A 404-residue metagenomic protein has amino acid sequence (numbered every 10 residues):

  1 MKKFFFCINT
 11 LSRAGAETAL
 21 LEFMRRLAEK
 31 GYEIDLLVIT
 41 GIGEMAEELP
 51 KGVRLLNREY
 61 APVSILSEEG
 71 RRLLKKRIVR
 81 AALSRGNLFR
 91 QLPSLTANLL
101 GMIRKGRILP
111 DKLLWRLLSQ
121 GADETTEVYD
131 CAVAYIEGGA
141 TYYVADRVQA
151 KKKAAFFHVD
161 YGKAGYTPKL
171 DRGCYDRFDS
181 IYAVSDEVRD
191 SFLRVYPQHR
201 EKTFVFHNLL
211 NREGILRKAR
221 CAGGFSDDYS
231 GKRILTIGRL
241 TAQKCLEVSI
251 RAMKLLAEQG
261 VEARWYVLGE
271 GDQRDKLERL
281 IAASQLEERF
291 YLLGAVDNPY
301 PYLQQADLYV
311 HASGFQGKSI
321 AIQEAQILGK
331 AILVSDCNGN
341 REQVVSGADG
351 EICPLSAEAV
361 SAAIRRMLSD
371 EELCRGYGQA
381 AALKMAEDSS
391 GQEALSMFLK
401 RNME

Functional and structural regions predicted by a protein language model:
E17-E22, K232-L255, D272-E278: A conserved mid-protein helix/loop that constitutes part of the nucleotide-sugar donor-binding site
T141-Y143, D179-T203: A short, active-site helix/loop in glycosyltransferases that binds the activated sugar's phosphate group
G162-K169, L193, F204, L209-G231: Acidic anion/phosphate-binding donor-loop and adjacent secondary structure in glycosyltransferase catalytic cores
A282, A359, R366, L373-K400: A short, well-ordered alpha-helix in the C-terminal region of glycosyltransferases
A295, G314: Aromatic "clamp/platform" in nucleotide-sugar-dependent glycosyltransferases that forms part of the donor/acceptor
E324, C337-G347, E351-I352: Short acidic/histidine- and often glycine-rich active-site loop of Leloir-type glycosyltransferases that engages
A331-S335: Short hydrophobic beta-strand element within catalytic cores of glycosyltransferases and related nucleotide-activated
S346-E358, R366-E371: Conserved acidic donor-binding segment of nucleotide-sugar-dependent glycosyltransferases
